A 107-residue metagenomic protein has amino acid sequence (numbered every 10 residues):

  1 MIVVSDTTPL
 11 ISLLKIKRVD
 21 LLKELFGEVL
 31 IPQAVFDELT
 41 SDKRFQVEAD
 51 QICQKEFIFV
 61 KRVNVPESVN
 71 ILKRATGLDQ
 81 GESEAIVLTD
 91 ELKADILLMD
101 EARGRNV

Functional and structural regions predicted by a protein language model:
M1-I96, A102-V107: Active-site-proximal, substrate-binding regions of enzyme catalytic domains and RNA-binding/basic surfaces
